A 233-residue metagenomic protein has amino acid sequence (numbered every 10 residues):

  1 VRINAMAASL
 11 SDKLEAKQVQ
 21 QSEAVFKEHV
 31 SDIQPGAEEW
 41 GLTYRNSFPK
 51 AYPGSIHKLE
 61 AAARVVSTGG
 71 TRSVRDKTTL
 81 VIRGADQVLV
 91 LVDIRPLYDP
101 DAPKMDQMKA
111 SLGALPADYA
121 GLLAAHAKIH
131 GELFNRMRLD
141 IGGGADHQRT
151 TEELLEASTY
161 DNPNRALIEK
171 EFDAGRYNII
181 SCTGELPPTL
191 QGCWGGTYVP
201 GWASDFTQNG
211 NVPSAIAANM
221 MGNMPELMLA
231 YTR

Functional and structural regions predicted by a protein language model:
V1-R233: Aromatic-residue-lined binding/catalytic grooves and analogous aromatic/hydrophobic interfacial grooves in multimeric
